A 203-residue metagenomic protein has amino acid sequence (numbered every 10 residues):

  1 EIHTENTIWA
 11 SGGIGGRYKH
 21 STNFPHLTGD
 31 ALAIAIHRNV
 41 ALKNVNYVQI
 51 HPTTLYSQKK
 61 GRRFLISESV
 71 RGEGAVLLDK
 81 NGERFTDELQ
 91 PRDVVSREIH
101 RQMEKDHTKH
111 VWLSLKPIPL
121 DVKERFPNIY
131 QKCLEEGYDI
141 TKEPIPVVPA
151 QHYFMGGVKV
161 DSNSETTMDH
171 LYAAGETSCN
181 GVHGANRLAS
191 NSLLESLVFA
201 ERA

Functional and structural regions predicted by a protein language model:
E1-N6, T166-H170: Core beta-strand elements of the Rossmann-like FAD/NAD(P) dinucleotide-binding domain in flavoenzyme oxidoreductases
T4-N6, A10-G15, Y138, T177-S178: Glycine-/small-residue-rich beta->alpha transition segments that form the dinucleotide
I14-G16, Q49, T166: Glycine-rich nucleotide phosphate-binding loop and flanking beta-alpha elements of Rossmann-like dinucleotide-binding
R17-R38, M168, N180-A203: A conserved FAD-binding loop/helix module that cradles the flavin
I34, V40-I145, L197: An anion/pyrophosphate-binding glycine-rich loop and adjacent beta-alpha core in soluble alpha-beta enzymes
G74-T86, A150-Q151, M155-N163: Active-site and channel-lining beta-strand-loop segments that bind or position nucleotide-derived/phosphorylated
H152-A173, S178, R187: FAD-binding beta-loop-beta segment adjacent to the flavin cofactor pocket
